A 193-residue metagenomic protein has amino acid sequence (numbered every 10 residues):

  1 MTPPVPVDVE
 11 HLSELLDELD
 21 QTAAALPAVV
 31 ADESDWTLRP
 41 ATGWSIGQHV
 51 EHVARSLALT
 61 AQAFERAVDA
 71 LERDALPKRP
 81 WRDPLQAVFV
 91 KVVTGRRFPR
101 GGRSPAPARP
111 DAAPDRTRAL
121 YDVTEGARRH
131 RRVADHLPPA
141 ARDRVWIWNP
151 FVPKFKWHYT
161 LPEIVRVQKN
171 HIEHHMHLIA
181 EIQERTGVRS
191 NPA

Functional and structural regions predicted by a protein language model:
M1-D20: Extreme N-terminal tail/first-helix region
P6, V29-V30, W44, R103 (+3 more regions): General secondary-structure edge motif
V7, A106-T117, P153-P162: Acidic/His metal-coordination segments adjacent to aromatic residues that form catalytic metal sites in metalloenzymes
D8-L12, G47-V50, R116-L120, L161-V165: Active-site rim elements
E14, E18-T22, L26-A28, Q86-D143 (+1 more regions): Acidic/histidine-rich alpha-helical segments that form the ligand environment of transition-metal centers
L26-E33, I182: A short secondary-structure junction motif
D35-T94, R128, R132-A193: Short, contiguous alpha-helical
